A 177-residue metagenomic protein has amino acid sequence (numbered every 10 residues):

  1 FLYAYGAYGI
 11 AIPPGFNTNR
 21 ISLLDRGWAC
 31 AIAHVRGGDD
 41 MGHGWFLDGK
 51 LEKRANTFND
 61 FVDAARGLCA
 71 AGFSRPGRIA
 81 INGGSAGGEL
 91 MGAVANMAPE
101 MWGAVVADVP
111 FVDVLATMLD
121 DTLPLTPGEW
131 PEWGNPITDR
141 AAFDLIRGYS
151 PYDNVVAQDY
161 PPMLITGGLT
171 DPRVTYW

Functional and structural regions predicted by a protein language model:
F1, F16, R147-P151: Amphipathic coiled-coil/heptad-repeat helices and related helical stalk/stem segments that mediate oligomerization
F1, R20, L24, V62-A65 (+1 more regions): Short, well-ordered alpha-helical packing segments
F1-A7: Short beta-strand element of the alpha/beta-hydrolase
A7-G9, D171: A short, flexible beta-alpha/helix-coil linker loop
G9, N19-I21, W45: Unusually extended, aromatic-enriched hydrophobic runs near protein termini
G9-G15, D40: Glycine/threonine-rich flexible loop motifs
P14-H34: Short amphipathic alpha-helix adjacent to the substrate-entry channel of hydrolases
I32-W177: Active-site-proximal cap/loop segments of hydrolase catalytic domains
